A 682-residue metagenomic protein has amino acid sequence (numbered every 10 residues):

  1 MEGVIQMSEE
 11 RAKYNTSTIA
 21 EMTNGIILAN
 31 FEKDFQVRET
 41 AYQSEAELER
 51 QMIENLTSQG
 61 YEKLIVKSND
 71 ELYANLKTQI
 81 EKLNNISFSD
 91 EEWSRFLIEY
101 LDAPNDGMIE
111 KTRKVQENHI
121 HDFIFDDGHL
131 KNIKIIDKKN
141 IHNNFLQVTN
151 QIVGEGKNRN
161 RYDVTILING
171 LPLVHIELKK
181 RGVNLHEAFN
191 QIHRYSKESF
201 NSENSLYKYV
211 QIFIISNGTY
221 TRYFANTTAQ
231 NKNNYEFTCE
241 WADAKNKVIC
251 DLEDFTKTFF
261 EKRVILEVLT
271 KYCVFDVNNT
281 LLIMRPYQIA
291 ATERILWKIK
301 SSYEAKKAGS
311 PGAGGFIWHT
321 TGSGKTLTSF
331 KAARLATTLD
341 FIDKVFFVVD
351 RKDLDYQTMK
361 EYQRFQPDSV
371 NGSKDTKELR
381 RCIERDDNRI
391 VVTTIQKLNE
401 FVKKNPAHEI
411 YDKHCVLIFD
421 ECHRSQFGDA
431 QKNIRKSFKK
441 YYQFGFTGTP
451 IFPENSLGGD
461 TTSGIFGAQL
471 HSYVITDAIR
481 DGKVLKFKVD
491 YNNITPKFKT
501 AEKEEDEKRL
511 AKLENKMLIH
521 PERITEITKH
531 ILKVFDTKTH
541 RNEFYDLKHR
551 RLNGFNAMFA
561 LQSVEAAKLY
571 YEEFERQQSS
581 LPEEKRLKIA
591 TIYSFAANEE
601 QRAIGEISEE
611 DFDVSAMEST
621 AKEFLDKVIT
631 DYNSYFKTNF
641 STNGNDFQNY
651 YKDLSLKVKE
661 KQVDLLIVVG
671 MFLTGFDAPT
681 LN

Functional and structural regions predicted by a protein language model:
G3-K344, D353, Q357-D368, D386-D387 (+3 more regions): ATP-dependent helicase/translocase motor core
L64-V66, K344-F346, M359, F365-R380 (+2 more regions): Conserved RecA-like helicase motor-core motifs
I168, Y303, K307-A313, E384-D387 (+2 more regions): Short basic/glycine-enriched coil/helix segment immediately N-terminal to the Walker B
R181, L185-A188, Y195, A225-N226 (+6 more regions): Signature of the SF2 helicase/ATPase Hel1-core->accessory helical subdomain module
I317-T320, D343-R351, N553-S563: Conserved RecA-like ASCE P-loop NTPase motor core of nucleic-acid helicases/translocases
Q363-K403: Inter-Walker segment of RecA-like/P-loop motor cores
D387-E400, E660-T674: Conserved two-lobed SF2 helicase motor
K516-L665: Conserved C-terminal RecA-like helicase domain
